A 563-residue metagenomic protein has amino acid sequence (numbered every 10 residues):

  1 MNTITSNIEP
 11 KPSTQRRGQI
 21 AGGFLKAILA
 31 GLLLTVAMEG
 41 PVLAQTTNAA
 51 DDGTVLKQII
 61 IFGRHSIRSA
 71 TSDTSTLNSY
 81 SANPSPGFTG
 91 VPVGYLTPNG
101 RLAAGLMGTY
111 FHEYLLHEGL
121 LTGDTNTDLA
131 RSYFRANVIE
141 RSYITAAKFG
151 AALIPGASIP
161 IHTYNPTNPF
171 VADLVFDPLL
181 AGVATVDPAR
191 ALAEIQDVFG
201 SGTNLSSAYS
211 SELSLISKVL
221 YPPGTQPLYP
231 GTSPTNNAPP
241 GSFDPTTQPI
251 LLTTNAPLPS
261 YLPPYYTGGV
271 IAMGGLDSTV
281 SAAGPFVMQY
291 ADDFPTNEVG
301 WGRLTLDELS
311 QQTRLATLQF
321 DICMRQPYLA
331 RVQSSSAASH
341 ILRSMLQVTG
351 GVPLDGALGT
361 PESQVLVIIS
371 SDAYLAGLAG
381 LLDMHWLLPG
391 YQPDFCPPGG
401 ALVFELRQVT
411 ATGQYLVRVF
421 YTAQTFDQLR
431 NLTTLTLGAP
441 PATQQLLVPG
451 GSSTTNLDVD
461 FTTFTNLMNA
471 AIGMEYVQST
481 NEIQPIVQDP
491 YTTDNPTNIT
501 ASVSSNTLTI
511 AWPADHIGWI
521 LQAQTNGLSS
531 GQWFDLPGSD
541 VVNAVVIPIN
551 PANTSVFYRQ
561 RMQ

Functional and structural regions predicted by a protein language model:
M1-G23: N-terminal secretory signal peptides that target proteins for export/translocation
R16-I20, T46, Q560-M562: Positively charged, low-complexity intrinsically disordered regions
G23-F24, V93: Hydrophobic alpha-helical transmembrane segments of integral membrane proteins, especially multi-pass transporters
K26-E39: Bacterial N-terminal signal peptides
G40, A157, G413-Y415, I517 (+1 more regions): Residue-level signal for beta-strand positions within conserved beta-sheet cores that form or flank
Q45-Y133, N137-L366, S370-T492: Signature for phosphate-centric chemistry
T492-Q563: Short, composition-biased motifs enriched in small/polar/acidic residues
